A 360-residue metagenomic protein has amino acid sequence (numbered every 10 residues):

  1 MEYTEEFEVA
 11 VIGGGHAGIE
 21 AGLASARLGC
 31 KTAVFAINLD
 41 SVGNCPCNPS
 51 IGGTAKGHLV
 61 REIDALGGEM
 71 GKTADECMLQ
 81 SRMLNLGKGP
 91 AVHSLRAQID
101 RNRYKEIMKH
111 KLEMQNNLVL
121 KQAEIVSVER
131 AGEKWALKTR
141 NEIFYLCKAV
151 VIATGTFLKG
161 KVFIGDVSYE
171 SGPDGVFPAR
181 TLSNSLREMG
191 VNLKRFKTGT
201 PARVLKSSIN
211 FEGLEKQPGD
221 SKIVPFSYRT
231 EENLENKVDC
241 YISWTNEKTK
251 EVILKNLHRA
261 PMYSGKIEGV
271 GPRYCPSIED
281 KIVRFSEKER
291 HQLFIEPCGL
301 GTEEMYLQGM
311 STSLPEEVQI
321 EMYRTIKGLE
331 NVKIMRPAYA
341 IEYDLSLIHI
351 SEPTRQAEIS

Functional and structural regions predicted by a protein language model:
Y3-A17: Beta1/beta-strand and adjacent pyrophosphate-binding region of the FAD-binding site in flavoprotein oxidoreductases
E6, L23-A131, N141, A153-P173 (+4 more regions): Conserved N-terminal/central alpha/beta ligand/cofactor-binding core
I12, Y145-G155: Short hydrophobic core segments
A91-A97, F285-Y343: Glycine-rich, flexible beta-strand/loop modules in the N-terminal catalytic cores of phosphate-handling
N184-K194, K248-I267, S311-Y339: Flavin-binding catalytic cores
G199-K206, L254-K255, G265-S277, P337-S346: Flavin (FAD/FMN) cofactor-binding core of flavoprotein oxidoreductases
E212-G299: Long, low-complexity segments enriched in small/aliphatic residues
I348-S360: Single conserved hydrophobic/aromatic residue that forms the stacking wall/gate of nucleotide- or nucleobase-binding
